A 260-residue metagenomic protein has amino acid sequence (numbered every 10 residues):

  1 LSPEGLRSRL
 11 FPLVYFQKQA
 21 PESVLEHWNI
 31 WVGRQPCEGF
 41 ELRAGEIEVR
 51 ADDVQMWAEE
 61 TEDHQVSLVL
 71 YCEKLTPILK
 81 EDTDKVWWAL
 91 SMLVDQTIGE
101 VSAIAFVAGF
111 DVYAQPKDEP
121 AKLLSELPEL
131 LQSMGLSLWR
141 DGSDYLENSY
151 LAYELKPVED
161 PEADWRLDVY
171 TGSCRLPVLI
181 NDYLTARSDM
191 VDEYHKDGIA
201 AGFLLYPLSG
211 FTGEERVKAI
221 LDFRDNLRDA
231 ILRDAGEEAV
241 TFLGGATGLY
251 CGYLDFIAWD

Functional and structural regions predicted by a protein language model:
S2-W28: An N-terminal, globular interaction/scaffold subdomain
P3-G5, V32-R34, C72-K74, L208 (+1 more regions): Short, flexible loop/turn elements at secondary-structure junctions
L10-L13, D82-L93, R216-D234: Well-ordered, non-membrane alpha-helical segments in soluble/globular domains
A20-E38, D260: Conserved short beta-strand edge segments in small beta-sheet-based binding/regulatory domains
L25-E26, E159-D260: C-terminal structured domains
E26-R34, I98-P120, R233-Y253: Short glycine-rich, low-complexity/disordered patches
C37-A58: Short, low-order "capping/linker" segments at domain edges
R50-D52, E59-P157, N181-A186: Long, hydrophobic alpha/beta structural blocks
